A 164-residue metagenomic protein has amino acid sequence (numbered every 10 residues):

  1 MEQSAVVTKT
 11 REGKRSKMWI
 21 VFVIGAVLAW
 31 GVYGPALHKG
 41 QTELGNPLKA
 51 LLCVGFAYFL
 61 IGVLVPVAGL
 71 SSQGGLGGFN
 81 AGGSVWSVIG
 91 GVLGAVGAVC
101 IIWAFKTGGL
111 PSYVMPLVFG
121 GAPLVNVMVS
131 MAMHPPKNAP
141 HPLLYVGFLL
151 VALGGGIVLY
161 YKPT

Functional and structural regions predicted by a protein language model:
E2-T164: Polytopic alpha-helical membrane proteins, predominantly small-molecule transporters/carriers
